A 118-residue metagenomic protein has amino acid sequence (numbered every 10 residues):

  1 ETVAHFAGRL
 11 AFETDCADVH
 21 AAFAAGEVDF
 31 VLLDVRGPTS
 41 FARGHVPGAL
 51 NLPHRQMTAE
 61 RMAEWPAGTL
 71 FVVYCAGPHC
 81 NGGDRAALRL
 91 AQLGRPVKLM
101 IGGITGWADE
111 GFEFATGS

Functional and structural regions predicted by a protein language model:
E1-R43, T116-S118: Flexible, polar/low-complexity N-terminal or interdomain linker segments that lie immediately upstream of folded
T14-C16, P53, I101: Short loop/edge segments at beta-strand edges and connector loops that shape dinucleotide/nucleotide cofactor-binding
G26-L32, P47-G48, L70, P96: Short active-site oxyanion
T39-F41, T58, H79: Glycine-rich nucleotide phosphate-binding loop and flanking beta-alpha elements of Rossmann-like dinucleotide-binding
F41-P47, W107: Short loop/helix-cap segments at secondary-structure boundaries that form the rim of catalytic
L50, G68, F114-S118: Short, hinge-like loop/turn segments at secondary-structure boundaries
L52-E60: Glycine-rich, highly charged phosphate/nucleotide-binding loops
M62-A108: Catalytic cysteine-centered active loop of the rhodanese-like fold, especially the PTP/DSP P-loop
